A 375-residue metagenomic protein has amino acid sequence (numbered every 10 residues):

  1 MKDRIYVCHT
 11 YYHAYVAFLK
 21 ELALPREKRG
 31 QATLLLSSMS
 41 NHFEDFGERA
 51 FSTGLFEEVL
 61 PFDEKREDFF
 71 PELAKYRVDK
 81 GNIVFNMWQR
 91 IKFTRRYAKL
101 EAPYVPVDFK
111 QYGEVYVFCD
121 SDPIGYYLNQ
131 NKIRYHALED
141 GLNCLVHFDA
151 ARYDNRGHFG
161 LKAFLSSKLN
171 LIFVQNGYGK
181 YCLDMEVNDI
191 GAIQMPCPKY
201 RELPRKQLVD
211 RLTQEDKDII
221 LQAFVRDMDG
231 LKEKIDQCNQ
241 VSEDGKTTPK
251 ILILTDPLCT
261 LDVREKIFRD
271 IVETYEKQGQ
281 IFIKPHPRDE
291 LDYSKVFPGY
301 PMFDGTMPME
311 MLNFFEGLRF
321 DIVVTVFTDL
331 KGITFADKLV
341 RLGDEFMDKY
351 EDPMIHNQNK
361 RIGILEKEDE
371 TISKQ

Functional and structural regions predicted by a protein language model:
K2-I5: Extreme N-terminal starter segment of soluble prokaryotic enzymes
V7-G177, F314, V326-G332: Active-site and donor-binding regions of nucleotide-sugar-utilizing enzymes
M39-G47, I124-G125, L145-V146, T260-D262 (+2 more regions): Short, charged/polar "capping" segments at the starts of alpha-helices and the immediately preceding loops
E139, H147, R152-P249: A nucleotide-sugar donor-handling region in carbohydrate enzymes
G245-C259: Conserved donor-binding/catalytic core segment of Leloir-type glycosyltransferases
T255, E276-T306: Catalytic donor nucleotide-activated moiety binding site of glycosyltransferases and closely related
E310-I355: A donor-sugar binding/catalytic signature common to diverse glycosyltransferases and related nucleotide-sugar
I355-Q375: Leloir-type glycosyltransferase catalytic cores
